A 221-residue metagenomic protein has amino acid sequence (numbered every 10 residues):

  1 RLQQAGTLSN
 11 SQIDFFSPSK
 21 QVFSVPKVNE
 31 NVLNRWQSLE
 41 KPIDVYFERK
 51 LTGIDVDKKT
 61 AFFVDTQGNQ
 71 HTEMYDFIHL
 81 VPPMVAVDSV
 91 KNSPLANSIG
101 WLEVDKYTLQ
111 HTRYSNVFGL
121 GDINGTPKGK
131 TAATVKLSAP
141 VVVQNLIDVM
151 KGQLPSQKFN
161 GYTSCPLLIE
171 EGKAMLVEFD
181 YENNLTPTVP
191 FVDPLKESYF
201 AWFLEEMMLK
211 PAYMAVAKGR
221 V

Functional and structural regions predicted by a protein language model:
R1-A5, K106-Y107: Glycine-rich dinucleotide-binding loop and its adjacent helix/turn
Q3-I99: A Rossmann-like FAD-binding core segment of flavoenzymes
Q12, F16-P26, L51, S164 (+3 more regions): N-terminal FAD-binding dinucleotide-binding subdomain shared by FAD-dependent oxidases/monooxygenases
M74-L137: FAD-site-proximal beta/loop scaffold in flavoenzymes
G100-F118, I169-V189: FAD-binding beta-loop-beta segment adjacent to the flavin cofactor pocket
L120-I169: A conserved FAD-binding loop/helix module that cradles the flavin
L176-V221: C-terminal auxiliary extensions adjacent to catalytic cores
